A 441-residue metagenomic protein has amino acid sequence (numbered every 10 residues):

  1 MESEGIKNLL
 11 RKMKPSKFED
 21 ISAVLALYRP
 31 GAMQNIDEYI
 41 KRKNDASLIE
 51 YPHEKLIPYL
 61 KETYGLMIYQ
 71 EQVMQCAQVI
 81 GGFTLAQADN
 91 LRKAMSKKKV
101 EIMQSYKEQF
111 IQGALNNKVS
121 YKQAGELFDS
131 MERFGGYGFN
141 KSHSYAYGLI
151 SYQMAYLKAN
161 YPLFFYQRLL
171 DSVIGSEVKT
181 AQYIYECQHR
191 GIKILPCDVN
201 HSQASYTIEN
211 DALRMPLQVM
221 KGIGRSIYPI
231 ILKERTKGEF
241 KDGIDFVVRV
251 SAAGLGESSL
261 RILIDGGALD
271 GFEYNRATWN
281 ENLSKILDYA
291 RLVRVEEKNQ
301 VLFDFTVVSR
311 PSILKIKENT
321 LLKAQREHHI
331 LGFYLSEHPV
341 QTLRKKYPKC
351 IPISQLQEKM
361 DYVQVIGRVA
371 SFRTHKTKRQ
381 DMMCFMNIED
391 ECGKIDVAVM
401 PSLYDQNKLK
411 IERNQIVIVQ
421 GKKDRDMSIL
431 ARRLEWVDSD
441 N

Functional and structural regions predicted by a protein language model:
M1-N441: Noncatalytic, beta-rich nucleic-acid-contacting surfaces in large DNA/RNA-processing enzymes
